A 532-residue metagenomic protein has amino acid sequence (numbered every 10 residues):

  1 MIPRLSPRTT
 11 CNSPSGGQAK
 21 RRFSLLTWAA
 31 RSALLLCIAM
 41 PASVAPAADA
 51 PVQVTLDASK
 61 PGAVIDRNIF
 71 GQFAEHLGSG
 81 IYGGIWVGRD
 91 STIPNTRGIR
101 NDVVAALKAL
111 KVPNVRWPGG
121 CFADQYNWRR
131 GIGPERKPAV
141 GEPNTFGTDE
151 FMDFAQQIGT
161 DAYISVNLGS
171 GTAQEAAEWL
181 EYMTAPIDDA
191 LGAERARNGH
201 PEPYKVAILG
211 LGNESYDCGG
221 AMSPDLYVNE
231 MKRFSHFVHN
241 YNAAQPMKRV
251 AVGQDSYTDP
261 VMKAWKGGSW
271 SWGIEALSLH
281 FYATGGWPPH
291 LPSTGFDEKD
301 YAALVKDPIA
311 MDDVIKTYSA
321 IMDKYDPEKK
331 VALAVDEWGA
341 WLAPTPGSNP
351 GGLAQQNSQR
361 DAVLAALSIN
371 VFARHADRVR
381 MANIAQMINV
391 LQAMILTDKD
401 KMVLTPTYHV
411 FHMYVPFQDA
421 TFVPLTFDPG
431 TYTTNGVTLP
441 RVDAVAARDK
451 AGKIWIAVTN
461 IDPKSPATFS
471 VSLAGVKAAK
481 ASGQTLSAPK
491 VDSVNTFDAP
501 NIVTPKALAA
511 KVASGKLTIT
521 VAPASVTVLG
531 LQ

Functional and structural regions predicted by a protein language model:
M1-I2, I38-M40, V44: Short hydrophobic transmembrane-like helices used for membrane targeting/insertion
M1-T27: N-terminal secretory signal peptides that target proteins for export/translocation
P7-R8, L25, L36-I38, A457 (+2 more regions): A detector of low-complexity, intrinsically disordered, Ser/Thr/Gly/Pro/Ala-rich segments
A29-P41: Bacterial N-terminal signal peptides
P46-A276, P308-Q532: Non-catalytic accessory regions flanking glycosidase/transglycosidase catalytic cores in CAZymes
L279: Histidine-centered catalytic micro-motifs
Y282-A302, S348: Active-site His/acidic residue clusters
V305: Gly/Pro-rich active-site loop or hairpin
